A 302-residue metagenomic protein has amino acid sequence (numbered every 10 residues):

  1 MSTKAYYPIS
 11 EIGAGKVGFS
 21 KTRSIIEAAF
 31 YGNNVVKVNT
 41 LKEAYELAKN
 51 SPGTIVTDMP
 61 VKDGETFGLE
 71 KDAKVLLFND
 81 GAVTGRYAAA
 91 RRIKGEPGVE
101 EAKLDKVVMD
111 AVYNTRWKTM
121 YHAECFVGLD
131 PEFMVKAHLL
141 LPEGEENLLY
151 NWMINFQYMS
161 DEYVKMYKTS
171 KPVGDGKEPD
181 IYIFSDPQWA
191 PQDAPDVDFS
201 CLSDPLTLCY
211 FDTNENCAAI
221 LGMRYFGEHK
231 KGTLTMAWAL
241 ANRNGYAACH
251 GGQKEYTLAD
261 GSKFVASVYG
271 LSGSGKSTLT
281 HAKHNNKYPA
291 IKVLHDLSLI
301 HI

Functional and structural regions predicted by a protein language model:
S2-V265: A noncatalytic interaction/capping subdomain that flanks phosphate/NTP-handling catalytic cores
W238-G245, G273, H284-P289: Hydrophobic/aromatic-lined pockets within catalytic cores
G261-K287: Glycine-rich phosphate-binding P-loop
P289-S298: Flexible phosphate/Mg2+-sensing switch loops adjacent to catalytic phosphate-binding sites
H301-I302: Conserved small/polar residues in nucleotide/adenosyl-binding loops
